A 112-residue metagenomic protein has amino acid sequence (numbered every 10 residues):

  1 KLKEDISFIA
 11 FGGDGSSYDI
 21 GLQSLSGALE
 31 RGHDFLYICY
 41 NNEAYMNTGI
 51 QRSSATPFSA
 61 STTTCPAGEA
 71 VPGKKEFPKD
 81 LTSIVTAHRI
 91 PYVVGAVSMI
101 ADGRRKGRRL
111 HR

Functional and structural regions predicted by a protein language model:
K1: Glycine-rich oxoanion-binding loops at beta->alpha junctions
E4-I9, D19-L36, Y40, A44-R112: Glycine-rich ThDP/TPP pyrophosphate-binding loop and its adjacent helix/strand module within ThDP-dependent enzymes
G13-S16: Active-site metal-binding loops of divalent metal-dependent hydrolases
